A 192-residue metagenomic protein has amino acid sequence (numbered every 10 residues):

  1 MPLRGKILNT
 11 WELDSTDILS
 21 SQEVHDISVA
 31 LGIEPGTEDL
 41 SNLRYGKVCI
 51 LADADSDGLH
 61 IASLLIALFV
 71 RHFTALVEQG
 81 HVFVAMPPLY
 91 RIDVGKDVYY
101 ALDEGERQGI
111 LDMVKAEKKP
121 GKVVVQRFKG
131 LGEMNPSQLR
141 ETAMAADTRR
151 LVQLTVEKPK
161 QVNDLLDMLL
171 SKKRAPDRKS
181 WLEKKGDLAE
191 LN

Functional and structural regions predicted by a protein language model:
M1-N192: Conserved phosphate-chemistry cores used by DNA topoisomerases
